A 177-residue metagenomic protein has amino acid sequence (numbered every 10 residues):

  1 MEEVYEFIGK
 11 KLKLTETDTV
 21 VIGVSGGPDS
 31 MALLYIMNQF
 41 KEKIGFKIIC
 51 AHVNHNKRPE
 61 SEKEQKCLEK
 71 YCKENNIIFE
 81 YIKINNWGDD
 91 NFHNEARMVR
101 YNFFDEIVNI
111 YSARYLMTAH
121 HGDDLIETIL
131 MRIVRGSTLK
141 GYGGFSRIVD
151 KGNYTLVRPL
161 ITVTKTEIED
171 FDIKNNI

Functional and structural regions predicted by a protein language model:
M1-V24, P28-I177: Core alpha/beta nucleotide-donor-binding catalytic domains of modification enzymes
